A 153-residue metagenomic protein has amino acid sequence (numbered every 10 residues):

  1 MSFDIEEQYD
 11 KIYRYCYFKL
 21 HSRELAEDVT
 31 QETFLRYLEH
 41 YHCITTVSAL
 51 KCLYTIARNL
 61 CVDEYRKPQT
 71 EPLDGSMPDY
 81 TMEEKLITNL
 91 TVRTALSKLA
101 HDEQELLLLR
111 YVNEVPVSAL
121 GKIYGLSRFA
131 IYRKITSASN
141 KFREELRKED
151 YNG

Functional and structural regions predicted by a protein language model:
M1-R14, F18, E27, Q104: A short, charge-rich alpha-helical start-of-domain segment used by transcription regulators
Y13, F34, A100, Q104 (+1 more regions): C-terminal flanking helix
R14, D28-L35, E39, V47-N59: Structural recognition of an alpha-helix C-terminal capping motif at a helix-to-coil junction
T55-D74: Arg/Lys-rich amphipathic alpha helix in sigma70-family domain 2
T91-L99: Short amphipathic alpha-helical boundary/capping segments
L106-R110: A short pre-motif secondary-structure segment
S118, K122-D150: DNA-recognition helix of helix-turn-helix
